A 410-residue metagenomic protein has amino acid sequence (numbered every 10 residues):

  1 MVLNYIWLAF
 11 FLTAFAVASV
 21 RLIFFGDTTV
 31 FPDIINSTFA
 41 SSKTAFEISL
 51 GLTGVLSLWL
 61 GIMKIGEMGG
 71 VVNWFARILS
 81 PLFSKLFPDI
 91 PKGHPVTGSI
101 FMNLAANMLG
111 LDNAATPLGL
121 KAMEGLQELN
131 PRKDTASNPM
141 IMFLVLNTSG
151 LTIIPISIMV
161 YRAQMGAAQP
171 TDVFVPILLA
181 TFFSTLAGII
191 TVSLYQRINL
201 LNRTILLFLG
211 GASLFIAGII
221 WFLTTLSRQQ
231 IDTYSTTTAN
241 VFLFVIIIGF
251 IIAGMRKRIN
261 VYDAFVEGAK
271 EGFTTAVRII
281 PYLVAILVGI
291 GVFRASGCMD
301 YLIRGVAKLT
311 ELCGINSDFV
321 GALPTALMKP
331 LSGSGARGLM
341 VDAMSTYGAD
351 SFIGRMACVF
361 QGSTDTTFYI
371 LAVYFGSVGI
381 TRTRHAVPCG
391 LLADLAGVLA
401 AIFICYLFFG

Functional and structural regions predicted by a protein language model:
M1-G54, A163-F293, L312-C313, H385-G410: Signature of multi-pass transmembrane helix bundles
V2, P91, G98-I100, T135-M140 (+4 more regions): Generic hydrophobic alpha-helical membrane-segment signal
Y5, D33, A45, H94 (+9 more regions): Hydrophobic alpha-helical context, especially transmembrane and signal-peptide helices
D27, E67, F83, M123 (+5 more regions): Alpha-helix termini
V30-E128, K257-T346: Membrane-embedded alpha-helical segments and adjacent helix-loop junctions characteristic of multi-pass solute
N36-F39, F46, P95-T97, R132-M140 (+2 more regions): Hydrophobic alpha-helical segments, principally membrane-spanning helices and signal/leader peptides
A115, A122-Y161, A167-R197, L323-G410: C-terminal transmembrane helix pair
